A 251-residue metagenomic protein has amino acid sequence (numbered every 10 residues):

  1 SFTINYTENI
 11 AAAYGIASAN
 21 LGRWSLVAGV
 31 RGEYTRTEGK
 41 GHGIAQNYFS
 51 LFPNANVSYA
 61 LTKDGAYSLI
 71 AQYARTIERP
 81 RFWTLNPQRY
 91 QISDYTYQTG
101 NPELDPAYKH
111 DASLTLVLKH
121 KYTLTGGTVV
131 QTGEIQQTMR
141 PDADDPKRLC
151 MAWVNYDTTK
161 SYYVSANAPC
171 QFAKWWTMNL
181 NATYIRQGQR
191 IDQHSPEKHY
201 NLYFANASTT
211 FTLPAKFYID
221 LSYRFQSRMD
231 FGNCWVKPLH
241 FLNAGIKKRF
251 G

Functional and structural regions predicted by a protein language model:
S1, E38-Q46, F82-Y90, Y95-Y97 (+4 more regions): Outer-membrane beta-barrel translocator domains and adjoining extracellular loop/strand segments of Gram-negative
F2-N9, H42-S50, P102-P106, V154-K160 (+2 more regions): Replace "Gram-negative outer membrane beta-barrel proteins" with "bacterial and organellar outer membrane beta-barrel
F2-N9, I77-T132, C150-Y162, Q171: Outer-membrane beta-barrel signature, preferentially recognizing the C-terminal barrel domain of Gram-negative
E8-I44, Y48-S58, W175-R186, F204-R228: Surface-exposed extracellular loop regions of Gram-negative outer-membrane beta-barrel proteins
N9-G15, L51-V57, L69, H110-L114 (+4 more regions): Hydrophobic, lipid-facing positions within transmembrane beta-strands of outer-membrane proteins
S18-R23, L51, Y59-G65, I77 (+5 more regions): Outer-membrane beta-barrel strand-turn architecture
V27-R31, I70-A74, T115-V117, T125-V129 (+3 more regions): Transmembrane beta-strands of outer-membrane beta-barrel proteins
Y156-S165, T177-N243, K247: C-terminal extracellular loops and terminal segments of Gram-negative outer membrane beta-barrel proteins
